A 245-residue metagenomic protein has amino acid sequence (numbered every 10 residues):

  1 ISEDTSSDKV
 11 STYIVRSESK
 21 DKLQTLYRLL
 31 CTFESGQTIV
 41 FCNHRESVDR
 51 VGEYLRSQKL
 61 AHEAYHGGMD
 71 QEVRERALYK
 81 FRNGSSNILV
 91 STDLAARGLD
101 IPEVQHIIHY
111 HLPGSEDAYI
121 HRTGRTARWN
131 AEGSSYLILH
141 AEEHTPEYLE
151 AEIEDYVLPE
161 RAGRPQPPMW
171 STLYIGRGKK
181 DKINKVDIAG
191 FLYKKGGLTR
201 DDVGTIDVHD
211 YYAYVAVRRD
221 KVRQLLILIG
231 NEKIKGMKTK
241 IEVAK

Functional and structural regions predicted by a protein language model:
I1-V73, Y110, I138-A151: Interdomain coupling/hinge region of P-loop NTPase helicase/AAA+ cores
V40, L78-R97: Conserved two-lobed SF2 helicase motor
L55-R56, F81, L192: Hydrophobic alpha-helical packing residues
K59-L60, S86, L198: Short phosphate-binding/catalytic loops that engage adenosine nucleotides
E75-L78, T92, Y119-T123, D202 (+1 more regions): Short beta-alpha junctions and helix-cap segments that line functional grooves
I88, R97-L112, S134-I138: A short beta-strand element within the Helicase C-terminal
I88, S115-V157: Conserved segment of the helicase C-terminal RecA-like domain
L158-K245: Non-catalytic terminal extensions of ATP-dependent helicases
